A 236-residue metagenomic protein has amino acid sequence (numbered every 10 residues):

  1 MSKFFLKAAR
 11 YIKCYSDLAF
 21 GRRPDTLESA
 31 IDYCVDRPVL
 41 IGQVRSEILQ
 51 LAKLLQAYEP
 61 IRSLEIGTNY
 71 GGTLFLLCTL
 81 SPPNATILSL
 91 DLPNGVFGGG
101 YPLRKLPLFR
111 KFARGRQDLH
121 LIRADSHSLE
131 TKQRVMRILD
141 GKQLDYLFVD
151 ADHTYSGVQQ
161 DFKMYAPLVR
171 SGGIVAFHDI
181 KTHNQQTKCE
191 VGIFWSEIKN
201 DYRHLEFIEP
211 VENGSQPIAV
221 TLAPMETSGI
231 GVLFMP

Functional and structural regions predicted by a protein language model:
M1-P38: Membrane-proximal basic amphipathic "stem/tether" segments
C34-P236: S-adenosylmethionine/decaboxylated-SAM
